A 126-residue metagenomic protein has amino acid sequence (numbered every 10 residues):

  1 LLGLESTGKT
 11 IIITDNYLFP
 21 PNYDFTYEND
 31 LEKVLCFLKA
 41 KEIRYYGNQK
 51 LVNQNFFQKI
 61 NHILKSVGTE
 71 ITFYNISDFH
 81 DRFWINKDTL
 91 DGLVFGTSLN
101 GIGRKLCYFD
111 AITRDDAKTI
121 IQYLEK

Functional and structural regions predicted by a protein language model:
L2-G3, L35: Structural motif
G3-T10: Secondary-structure "cap/kink" motif recognition
Y17-K126: PLD/PLD-like phosphodiesterase catalytic module centered on the HKD motif
